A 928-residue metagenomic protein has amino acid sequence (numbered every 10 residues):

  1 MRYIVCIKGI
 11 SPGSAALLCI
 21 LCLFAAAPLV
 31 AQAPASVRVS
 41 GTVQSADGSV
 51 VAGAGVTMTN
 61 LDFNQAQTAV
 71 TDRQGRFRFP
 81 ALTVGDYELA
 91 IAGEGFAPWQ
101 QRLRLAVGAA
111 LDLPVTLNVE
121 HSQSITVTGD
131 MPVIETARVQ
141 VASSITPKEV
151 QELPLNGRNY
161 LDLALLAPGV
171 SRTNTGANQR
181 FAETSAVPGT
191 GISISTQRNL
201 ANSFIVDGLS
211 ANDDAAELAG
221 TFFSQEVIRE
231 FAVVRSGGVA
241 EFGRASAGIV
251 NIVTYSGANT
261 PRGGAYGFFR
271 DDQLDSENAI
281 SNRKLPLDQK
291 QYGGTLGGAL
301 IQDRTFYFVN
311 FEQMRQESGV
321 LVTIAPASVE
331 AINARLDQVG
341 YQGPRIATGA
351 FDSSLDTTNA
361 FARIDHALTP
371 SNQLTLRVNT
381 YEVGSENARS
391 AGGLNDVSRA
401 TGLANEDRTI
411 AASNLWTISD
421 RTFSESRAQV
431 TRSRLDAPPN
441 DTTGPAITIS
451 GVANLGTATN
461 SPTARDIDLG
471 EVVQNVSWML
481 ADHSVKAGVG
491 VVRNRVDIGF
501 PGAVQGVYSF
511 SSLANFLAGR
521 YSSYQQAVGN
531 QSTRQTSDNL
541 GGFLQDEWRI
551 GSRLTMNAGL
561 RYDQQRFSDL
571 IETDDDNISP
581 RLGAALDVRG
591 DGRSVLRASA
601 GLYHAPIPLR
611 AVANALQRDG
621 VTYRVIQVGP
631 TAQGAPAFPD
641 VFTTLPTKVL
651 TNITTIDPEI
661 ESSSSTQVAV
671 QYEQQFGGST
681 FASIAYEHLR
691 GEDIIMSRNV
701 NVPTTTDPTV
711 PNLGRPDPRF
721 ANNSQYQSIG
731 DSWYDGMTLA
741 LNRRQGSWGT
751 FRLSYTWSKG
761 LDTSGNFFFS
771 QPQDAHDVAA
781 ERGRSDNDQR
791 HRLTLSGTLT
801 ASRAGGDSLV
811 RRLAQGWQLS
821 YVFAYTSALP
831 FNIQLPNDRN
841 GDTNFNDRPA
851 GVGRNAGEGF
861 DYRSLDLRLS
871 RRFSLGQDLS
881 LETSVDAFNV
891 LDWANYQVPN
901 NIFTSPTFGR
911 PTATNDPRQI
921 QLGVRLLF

Functional and structural regions predicted by a protein language model:
P28-T146, S195, S224-E226: Periplasm-facing N-terminal accessory domains of Gram-negative outer-membrane beta-barrel systems
P80, E149-E152, I192, S210-R235 (+2 more regions): Short acidic/polar hinge/loop motifs at secondary-structure boundaries that mediate gating or recognition
L113, L166-A167, A211, F223-F268 (+2 more regions): A beta-strand signature from Gram-negative outer-membrane beta-barrel systems, especially the internal plug domain
Q151-N212, A245-Y255: Extracytoplasmic beta-strand/coil segments of soluble accessory domains associated with Gram-negative outer-membrane
S224, D288, E661-V668, E673-F928: Short, solvent-exposed micro-motifs at the edges of structured domains
D337, P344-A350, T459, D468 (+2 more regions): Signature of Gram-negative outer-membrane beta-barrel scaffolds
D356, A367-G542, A721-N722: Replace "related TpsB outer-membrane translocases also match" with "some related outer-membrane beta-barrels such as
D574-S579, G583-Q727, G853-A856, F860: Solvent-exposed loop/turn elements at secondary-structure boundaries
